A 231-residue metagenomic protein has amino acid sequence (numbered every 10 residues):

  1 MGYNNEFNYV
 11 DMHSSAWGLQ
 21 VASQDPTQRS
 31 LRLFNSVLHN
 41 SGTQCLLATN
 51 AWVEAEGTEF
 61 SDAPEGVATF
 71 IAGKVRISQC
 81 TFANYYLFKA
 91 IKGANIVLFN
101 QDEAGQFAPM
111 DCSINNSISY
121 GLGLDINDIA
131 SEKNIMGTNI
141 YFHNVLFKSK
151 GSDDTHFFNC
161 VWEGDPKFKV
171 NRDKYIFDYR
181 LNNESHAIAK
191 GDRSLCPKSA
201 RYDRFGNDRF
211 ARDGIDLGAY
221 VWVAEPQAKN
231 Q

Functional and structural regions predicted by a protein language model:
M1-D11, V37, W52-G57, T69 (+3 more regions): Bacterial Sec-dependent N-terminal signal peptides
M1-S61: Right-handed parallel beta-helix
G2, E6, R32, R76 (+4 more regions): Intrinsically disordered, glycine/charged-rich C-terminal tails and inter-domain linkers that flank nucleotidyl cyclase
W17, Q44, V53, E65-G66 (+3 more regions): Glycine-centered loop/turn positions within well-structured domains that cap or flank conserved ligand/cofactor-binding
G57-R180: Predominantly extracellular beta-rich ligand-binding scaffolds that present long acidic/polar faces for carbohydrate
K174-F177, S185-Q231: Surface beta-loop-beta hairpin patches that serve as ligand-binding interfaces in beta-rich domains
